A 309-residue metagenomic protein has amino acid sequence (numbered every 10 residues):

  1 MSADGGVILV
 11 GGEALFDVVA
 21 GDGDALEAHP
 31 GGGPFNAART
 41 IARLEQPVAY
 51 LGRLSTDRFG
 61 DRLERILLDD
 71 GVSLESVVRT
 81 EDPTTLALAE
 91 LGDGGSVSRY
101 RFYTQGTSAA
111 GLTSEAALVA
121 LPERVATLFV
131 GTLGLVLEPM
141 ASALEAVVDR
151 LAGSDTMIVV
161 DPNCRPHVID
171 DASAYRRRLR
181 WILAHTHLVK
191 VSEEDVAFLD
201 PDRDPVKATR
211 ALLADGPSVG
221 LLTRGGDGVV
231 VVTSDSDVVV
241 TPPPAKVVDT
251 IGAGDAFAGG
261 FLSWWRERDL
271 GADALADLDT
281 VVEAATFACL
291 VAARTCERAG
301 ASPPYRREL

Functional and structural regions predicted by a protein language model:
M1-G6, D149-R150, R203-L309: Conserved phosphate-binding/catalytic region of the ribokinase-like
M1-L9, I66-L68, L74, S96-D235 (+1 more regions): Ribokinase/PfkB-type carbohydrate-kinase core domain
D4-G31: Catalytic-site beta-strand/loop segments enriched in glycine and acidic/polar residues
G12-A14, G33, L133, P162 (+1 more regions): Active-site metal-binding loops of divalent metal-dependent hydrolases
E13, G52-T56, N163: Cofactor-binding loop segments of dinucleotide-utilizing enzymes, especially the Rossmann-like FAD- and NAD(P)+-binding
D22-V97, Q105-A109, L121: Substrate-binding N-lobe of the ribokinase-like
I41, S192, G254: Short, conserved phosphate/pyrophosphate- and ester-handling motifs at nucleotide-, phospho-/glycolipid
